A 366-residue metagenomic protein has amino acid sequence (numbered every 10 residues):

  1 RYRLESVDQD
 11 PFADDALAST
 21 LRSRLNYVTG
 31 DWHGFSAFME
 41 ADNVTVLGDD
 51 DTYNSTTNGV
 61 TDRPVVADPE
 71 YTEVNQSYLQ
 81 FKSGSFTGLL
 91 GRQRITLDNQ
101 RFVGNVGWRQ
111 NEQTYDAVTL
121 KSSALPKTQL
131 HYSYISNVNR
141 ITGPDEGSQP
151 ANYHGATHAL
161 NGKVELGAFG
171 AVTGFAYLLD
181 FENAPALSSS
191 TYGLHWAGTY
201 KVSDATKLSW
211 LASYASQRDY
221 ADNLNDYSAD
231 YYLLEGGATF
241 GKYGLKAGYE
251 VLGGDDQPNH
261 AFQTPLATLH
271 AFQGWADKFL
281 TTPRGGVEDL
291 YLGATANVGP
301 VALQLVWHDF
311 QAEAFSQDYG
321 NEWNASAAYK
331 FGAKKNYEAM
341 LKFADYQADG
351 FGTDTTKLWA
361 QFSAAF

Functional and structural regions predicted by a protein language model:
R1-L97, V118-A124, T128-L130, W196-A221 (+3 more regions): Beta-barrel outer-membrane channel/assembly domains of diderm bacteria
R3, D51-Q76, F86-P185, S190-L194 (+1 more regions): Surface-exposed coil loops of outer-membrane beta-barrel proteins
E73-Y78, Q149-N152, L245-L252, S316: Short, mixed-charge, low-aromatic patches
T142-G143, P185, D222-L224, Q257-H260 (+2 more regions): Short, well-ordered secondary-structure micro-motifs
A171, L245, L303: Conserved active-site beta-strand-loop modules that form the wall/rim of enzyme catalytic pockets and either contain
D180-D256: Long, internal scaffold/assembly segments composed of regular secondary structure
S228, T282-G286, Y319: Alpha-helix N-cap/loop-to-helix boundary motif
